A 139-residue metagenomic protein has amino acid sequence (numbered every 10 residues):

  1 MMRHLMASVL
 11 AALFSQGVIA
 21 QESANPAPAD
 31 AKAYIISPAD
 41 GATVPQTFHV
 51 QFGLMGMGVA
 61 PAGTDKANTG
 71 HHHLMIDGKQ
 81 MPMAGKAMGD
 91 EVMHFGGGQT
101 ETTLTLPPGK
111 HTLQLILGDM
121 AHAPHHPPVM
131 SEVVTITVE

Functional and structural regions predicted by a protein language model:
S15-G17: N-terminal signal peptide c-region/cleavage motif recognized by signal peptidases
E22-P45: Short, compositionally biased P/S/T/A/G/V-rich stretches that sit at domain boundaries
Q46, G70, T102, P107-G109: A glycine-anchored, Pro-Gly-centered beta-turn/N-cap motif
G53-T64: Short amphipathic, basic-aromatic surface patches that mediate peripheral association with negatively charged
T64-H72, M130: Short coil-to-beta strand junction motifs in C2/discoidin
M81, G118-H126: Short acidic/polar inter-strand loop motif in beta-rich domains
T100-L104, E132-V134: Short strand-edge motifs at loop-to-beta-strand transitions and within beta-strands of extracellular beta-rich domains
